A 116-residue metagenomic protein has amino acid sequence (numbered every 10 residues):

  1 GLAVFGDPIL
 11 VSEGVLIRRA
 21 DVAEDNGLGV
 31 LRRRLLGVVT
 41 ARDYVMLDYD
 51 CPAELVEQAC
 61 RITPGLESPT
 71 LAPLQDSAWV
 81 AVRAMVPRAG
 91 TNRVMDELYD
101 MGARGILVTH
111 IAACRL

Functional and structural regions predicted by a protein language model:
G1-L116: Small-molecule-sensing regulatory modules
